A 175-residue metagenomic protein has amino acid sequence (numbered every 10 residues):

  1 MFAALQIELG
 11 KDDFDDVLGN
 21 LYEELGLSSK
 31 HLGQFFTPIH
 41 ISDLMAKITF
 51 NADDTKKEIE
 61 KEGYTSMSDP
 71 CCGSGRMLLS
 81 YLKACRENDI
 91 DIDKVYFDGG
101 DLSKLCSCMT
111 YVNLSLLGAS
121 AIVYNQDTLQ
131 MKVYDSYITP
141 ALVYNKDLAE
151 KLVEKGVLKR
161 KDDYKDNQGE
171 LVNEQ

Functional and structural regions predicted by a protein language model:
M1-D89: Class I S-adenosyl-L-methionine
E8, A84-Q175: Class I S-adenosyl-L-methionine-dependent methyltransferase module
